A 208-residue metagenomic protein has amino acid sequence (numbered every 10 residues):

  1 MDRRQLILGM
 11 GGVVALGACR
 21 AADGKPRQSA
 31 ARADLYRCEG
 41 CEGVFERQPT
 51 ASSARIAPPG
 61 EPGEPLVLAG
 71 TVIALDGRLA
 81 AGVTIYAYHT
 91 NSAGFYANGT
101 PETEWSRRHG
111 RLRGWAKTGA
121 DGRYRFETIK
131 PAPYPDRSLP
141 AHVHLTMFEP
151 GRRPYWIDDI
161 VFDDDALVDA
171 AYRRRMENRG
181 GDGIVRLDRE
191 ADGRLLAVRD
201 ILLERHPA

Functional and structural regions predicted by a protein language model:
M1-V14: N-terminal secretory signal peptides and thylakoid transit peptides that target proteins across membranes
V13-L16, L187: Intrinsically disordered, low-complexity, compositionally biased regions/tails
K25-I184, E190-A208: Beta-strand-dominated extracellular/periplasmic modules and repeats in secreted or surface-exposed proteins
